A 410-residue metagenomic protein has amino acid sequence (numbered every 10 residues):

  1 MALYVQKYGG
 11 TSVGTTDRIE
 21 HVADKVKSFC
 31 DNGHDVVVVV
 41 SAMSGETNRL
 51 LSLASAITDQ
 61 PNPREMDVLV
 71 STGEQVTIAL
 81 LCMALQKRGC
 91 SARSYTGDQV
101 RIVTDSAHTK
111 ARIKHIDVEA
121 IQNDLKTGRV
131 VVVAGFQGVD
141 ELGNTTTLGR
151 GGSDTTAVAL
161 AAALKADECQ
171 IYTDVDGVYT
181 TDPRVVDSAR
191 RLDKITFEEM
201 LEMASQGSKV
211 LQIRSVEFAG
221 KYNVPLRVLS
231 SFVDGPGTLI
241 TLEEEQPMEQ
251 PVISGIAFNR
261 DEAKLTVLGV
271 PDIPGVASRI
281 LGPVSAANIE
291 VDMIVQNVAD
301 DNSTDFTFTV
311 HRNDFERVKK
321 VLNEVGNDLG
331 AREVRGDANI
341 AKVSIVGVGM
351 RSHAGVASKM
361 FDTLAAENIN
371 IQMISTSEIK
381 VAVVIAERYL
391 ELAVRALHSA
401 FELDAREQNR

Functional and structural regions predicted by a protein language model:
M1-V216, T309, V384-A386, F401 (+2 more regions): Nucleotide/pyrophosphate-binding catalytic subdomain
N32, R88, Y222, A287 (+1 more regions): Conserved dinucleotide-binding and phosphotransfer motif residues
M43, V175-G177, Y222-L226, S230-G235 (+3 more regions): Glycine-rich beta-alpha junction loops
I57, G237-R410: A conserved regulatory-domain signal marking ACT and ACT-like small-molecule sensing domains and adjacent regulatory
S91-R93, P225, E290, N370: Conserved beta-strand segments of alpha/beta enzyme cores
E168-Y172, L226-V228, D292, M373: Short hydrophobic alpha-helical runs that function as membrane-insertion/retention elements
A219: Acidic-aromatic/histidine active-site loop/patch
